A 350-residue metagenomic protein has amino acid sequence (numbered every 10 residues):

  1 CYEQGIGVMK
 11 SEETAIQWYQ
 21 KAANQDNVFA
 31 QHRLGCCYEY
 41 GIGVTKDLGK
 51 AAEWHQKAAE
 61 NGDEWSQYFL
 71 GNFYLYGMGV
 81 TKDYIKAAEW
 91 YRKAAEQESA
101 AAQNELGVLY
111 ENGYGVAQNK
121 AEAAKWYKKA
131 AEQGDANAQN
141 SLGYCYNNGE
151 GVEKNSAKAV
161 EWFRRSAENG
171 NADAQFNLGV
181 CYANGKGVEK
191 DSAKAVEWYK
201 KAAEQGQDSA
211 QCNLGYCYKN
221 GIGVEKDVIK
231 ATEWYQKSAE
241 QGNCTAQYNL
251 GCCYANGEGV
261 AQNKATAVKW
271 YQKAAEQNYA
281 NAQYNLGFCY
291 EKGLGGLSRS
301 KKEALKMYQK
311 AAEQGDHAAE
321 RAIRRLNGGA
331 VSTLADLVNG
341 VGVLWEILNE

Functional and structural regions predicted by a protein language model:
C1-Q4, R33-Y40, Y68-Y76, E105-N112 (+6 more regions): Hydrophobic face of amphipathic alpha-helices that form TPR/SEL1-like repeat modules and related alpha-solenoid
Y2-I6, N24-N27, Y40-I42, D47 (+20 more regions): Short helix-capping/linker turns of helical repeat alpha-solenoids
M9, Q31, T45, Q67 (+12 more regions): Canonical tetratricopeptide repeat
M9-W18, T45-W54, T81-W90, A117-K129 (+6 more regions): Structural signature of tandem alpha-helical TPR/SEL1-like repeats, specifically the intra-repeat loop/turn
Y91, R299-H317, R324-N327: TPR/TPR-like (Sel1-like) alpha-helical repeat modules
A318-E350: Terminal, low-structured helical/coil segments at or just beyond the last alpha-helical repeat
